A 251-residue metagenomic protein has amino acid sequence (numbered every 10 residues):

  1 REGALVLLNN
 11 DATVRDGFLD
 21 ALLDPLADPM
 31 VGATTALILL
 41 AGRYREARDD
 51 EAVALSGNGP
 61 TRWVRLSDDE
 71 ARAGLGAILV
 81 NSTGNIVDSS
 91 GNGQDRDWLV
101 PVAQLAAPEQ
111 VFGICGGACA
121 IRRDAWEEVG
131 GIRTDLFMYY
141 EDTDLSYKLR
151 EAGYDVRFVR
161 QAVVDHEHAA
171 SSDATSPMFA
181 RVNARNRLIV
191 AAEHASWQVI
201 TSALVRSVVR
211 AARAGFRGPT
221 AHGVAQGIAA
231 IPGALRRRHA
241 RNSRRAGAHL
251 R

Functional and structural regions predicted by a protein language model:
E2-T13: Short beta-strand-to-loop acidic/aromatic patch adjacent to the donor-nucleotide binding site
L8-N10, T35, C115, R133: Active-site acidic Asp-centered loop
D11-T13, I38, C119, L136: Acidic metal-phosphate-binding loop of nucleotide-sugar-dependent transferases
D16-N81, N85-N92: Conserved donor NDP-sugar-binding/catalytic core segment of glycosyltransferases
Q104, Q110-V163: A short, conserved alpha-helix in the catalytic core of glycosyltransferases
I132, A152-P177, N186, V190: Active-site donor/metal-binding and catalytic loop motifs of nucleotide-sugar-dependent glycosylation enzymes
V156, T175-V199, P219-R237: Catalytic core of nucleotide-sugar-dependent glycosyltransferases
V199-R251: Non-catalytic, C-terminal membrane-associated alpha-helical segments of glycosyltransferases
